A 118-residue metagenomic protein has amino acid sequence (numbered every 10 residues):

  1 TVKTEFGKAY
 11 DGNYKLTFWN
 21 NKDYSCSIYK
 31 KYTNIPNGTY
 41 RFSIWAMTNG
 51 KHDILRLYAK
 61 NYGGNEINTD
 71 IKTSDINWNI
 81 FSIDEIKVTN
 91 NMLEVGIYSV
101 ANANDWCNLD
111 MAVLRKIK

Functional and structural regions predicted by a protein language model:
T1-K15, W19: Extracellular glycan-recognition surfaces and repeat-rich motifs
F18-P36, G64-N68: Secreted extracellular polysaccharide-interacting domains
S25, V100-I117: Extracellular carbohydrate recognition
C26-D53, S82-D84, A112: Extra-cytoplasmic beta-strand recognition segments
G38-Y40, N91-V95: Exposed beta-strand face motif in extracellular beta-rich ectodomains
R41-D75: Extracellular ligand-binding interfaces
M47, Y98-V100: Beta-strand-rich extracellular modules
Y62-L93, N102: Extracellular carbohydrate recognition and processing domains and analogous Trp-centered ligand-binding platforms
